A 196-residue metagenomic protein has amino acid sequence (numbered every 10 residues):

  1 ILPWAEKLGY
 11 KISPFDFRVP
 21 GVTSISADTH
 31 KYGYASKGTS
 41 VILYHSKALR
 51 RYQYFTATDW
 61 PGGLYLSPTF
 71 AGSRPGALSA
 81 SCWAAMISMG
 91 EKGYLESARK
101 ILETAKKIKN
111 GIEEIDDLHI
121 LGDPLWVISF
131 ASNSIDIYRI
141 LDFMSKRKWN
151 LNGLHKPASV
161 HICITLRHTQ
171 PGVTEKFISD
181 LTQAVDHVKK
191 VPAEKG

Functional and structural regions predicted by a protein language model:
I1-F70: Conserved PLP-enzyme active-site core in the AAT-like
S13-F15, D28-H30, P68-A71, I115-H119 (+2 more regions): Generic recognition of flexible, low-complexity loop/linker segments
D28-H30, Y44-K47, A85, A131-N133 (+1 more regions): Structured loops at beta-to-helix junctions and adjacent beta-edge loops in soluble globular domains
Y32-G33, G38-L43, P61-S129, A158: Structural motif of enzymes handling amino- and sulfur-group chemistry
Y34-L49, R74-P75, H161-Q170, G196: Short secondary-structure transition/capping segments
F55-D59, A71-P75, S159-I162, A193-K195: Short C-terminal domain-edge/linker segments immediately following a structured domain
K92-A98, A105-K107, E114, G122-L125 (+1 more regions): Non-catalytic terminal extensions of PLP-dependent enzymes
